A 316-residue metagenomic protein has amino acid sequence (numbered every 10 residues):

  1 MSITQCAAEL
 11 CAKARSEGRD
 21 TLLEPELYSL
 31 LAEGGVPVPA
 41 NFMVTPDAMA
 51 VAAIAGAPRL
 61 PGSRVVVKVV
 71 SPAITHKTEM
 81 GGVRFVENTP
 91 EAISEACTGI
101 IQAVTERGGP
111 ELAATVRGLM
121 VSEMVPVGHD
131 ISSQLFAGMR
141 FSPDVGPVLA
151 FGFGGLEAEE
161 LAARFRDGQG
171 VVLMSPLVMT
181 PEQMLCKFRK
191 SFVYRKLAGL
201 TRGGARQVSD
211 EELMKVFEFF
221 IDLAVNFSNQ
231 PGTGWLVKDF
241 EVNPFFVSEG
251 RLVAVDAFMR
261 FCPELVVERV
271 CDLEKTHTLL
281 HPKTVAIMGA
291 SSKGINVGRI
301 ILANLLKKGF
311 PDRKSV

Functional and structural regions predicted by a protein language model:
M1-S315: ATP-dependent carboxylate/acyl-activation modules
